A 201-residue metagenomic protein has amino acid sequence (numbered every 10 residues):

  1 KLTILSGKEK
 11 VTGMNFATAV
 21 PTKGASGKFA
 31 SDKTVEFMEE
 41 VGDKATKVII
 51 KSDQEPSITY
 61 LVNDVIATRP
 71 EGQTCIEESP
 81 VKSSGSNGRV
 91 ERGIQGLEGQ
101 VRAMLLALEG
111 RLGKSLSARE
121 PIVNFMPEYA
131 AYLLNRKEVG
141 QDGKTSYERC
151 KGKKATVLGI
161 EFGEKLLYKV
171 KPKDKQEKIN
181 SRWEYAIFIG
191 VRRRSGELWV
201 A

Functional and structural regions predicted by a protein language model:
K1-A201: Nucleic-acid-interacting cores, centered on viral/eukaryotic replication and modification enzymes
